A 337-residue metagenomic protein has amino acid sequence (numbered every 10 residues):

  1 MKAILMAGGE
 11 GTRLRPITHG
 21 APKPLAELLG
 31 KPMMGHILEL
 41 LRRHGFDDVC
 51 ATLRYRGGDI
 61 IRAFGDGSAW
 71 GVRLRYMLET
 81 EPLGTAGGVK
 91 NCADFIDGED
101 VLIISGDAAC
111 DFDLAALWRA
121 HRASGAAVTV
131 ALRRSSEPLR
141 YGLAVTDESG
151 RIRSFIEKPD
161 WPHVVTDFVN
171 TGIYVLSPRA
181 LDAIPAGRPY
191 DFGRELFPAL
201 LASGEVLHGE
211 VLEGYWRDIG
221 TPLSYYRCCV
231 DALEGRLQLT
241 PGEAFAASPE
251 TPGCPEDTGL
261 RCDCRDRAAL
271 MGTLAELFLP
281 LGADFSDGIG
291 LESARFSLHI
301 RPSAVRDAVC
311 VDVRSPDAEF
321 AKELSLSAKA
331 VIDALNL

Functional and structural regions predicted by a protein language model:
M1-I61, A269: N-terminal glycine-rich phosphate-binding loop and ensuing alpha1 helix
L5, A51, I103, V128-A131 (+1 more regions): Structural beta-sheet core signal
L25, A144-T146, F197, G209 (+1 more regions): A structural signal for short hydrophobic beta-strand segments in well-ordered beta-sheet cores
M33-H36, G88-N91, L196: Well-ordered alpha-helical segments embedded in enzymatic catalytic cores
I60-E148, A183-P185: Conserved beta-loop-beta/alpha segment of the NTase-like Rossmann-fold superfamily that binds/positions NTPs
D100-L102, A109, A115-R122, S136-P138 (+1 more regions): Catalytic-core segments of class I nucleotidyltransferases/pyrophosphorylases that form NMP-activated intermediates
E243-L337: Phosphate-binding and adjacent anionic-ligand microenvironments
